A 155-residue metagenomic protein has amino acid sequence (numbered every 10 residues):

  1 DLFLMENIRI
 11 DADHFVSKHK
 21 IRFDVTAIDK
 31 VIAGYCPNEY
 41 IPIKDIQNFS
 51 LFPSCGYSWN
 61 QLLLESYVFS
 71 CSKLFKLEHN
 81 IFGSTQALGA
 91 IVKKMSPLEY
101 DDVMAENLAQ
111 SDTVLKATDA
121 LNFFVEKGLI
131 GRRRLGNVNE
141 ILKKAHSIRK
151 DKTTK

Functional and structural regions predicted by a protein language model:
D1-K155: C-terminal non-catalytic scaffold/interaction domains in large multidomain proteins
